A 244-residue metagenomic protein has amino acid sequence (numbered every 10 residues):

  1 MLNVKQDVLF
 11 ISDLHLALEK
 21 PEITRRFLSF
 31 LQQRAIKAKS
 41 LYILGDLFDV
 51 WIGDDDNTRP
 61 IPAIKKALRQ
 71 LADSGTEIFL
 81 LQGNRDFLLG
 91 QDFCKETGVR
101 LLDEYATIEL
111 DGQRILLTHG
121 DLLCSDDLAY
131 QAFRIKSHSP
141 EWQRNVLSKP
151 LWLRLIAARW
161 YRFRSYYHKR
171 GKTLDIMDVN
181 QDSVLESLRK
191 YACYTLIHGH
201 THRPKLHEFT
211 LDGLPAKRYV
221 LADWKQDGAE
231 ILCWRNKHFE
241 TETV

Functional and structural regions predicted by a protein language model:
L2-D7, L16-L110: Core catalytic region of metal-dependent phosphoesterases/phosphodiesterases, especially metallo-beta-lactamase-like
L2-L9, I108-L117, T210-K217: Beta-strand-turn-beta hairpins that frame and shape the catalytic cleft of phosphate-ester-processing enzymes
V8-F10, L41-I43, L116, I197: Residue-level marker for buried hydrophobic side chains located in beta-strands that build the well-ordered beta-sheet
D49-A72, Y167-L196: N-terminal short leaders/motifs
E96-D103, L116, D121, D127-F133 (+2 more regions): Conserved beta-sheet core of the metallophosphoesterase superfamily
G120-V179: Active-site-proximal loop/helix segment associated with metal-binding centers of metalloenzymes
